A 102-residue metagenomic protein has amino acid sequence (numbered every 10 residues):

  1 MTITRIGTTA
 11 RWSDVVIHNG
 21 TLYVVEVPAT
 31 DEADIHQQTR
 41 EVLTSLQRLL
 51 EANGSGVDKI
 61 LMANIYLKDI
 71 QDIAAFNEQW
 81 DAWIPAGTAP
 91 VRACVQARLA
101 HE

Functional and structural regions predicted by a protein language model:
M1-L61, L67-E102: N-terminal presequence-like segments and the immediate start of the first folded domain
